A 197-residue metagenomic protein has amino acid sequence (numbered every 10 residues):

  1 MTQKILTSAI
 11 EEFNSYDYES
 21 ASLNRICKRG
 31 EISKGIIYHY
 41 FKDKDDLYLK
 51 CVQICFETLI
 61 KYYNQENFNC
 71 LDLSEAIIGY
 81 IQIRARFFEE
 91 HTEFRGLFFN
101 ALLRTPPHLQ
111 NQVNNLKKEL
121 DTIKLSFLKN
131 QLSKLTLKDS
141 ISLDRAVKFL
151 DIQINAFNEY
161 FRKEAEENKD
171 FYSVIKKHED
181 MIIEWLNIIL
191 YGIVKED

Functional and structural regions predicted by a protein language model:
M1-A9, I26, C51-C55, L59 (+1 more regions): Generic hydrophobic, amphipathic alpha-helix propensity
T2, I10, N14, N64 (+5 more regions): Solvent-exposed, non-membrane alpha-helical residues enriched in polar/charged side chains
T2-Q3, L23, D45, L49 (+9 more regions): Short, structured helix-loop boundary elements
K4, E12-D46, K50: Helix-turn-helix
K50, Q65-H91, L143-L150: Hydrophobic alpha-helical connector segments
E57-I60, N64, E75, P107-T136 (+4 more regions): Amphipathic alpha-helical packing segments from all-alpha helical-bundle domains
R86-E90, S126, N130, V147-Y172 (+1 more regions): Amphipathic C-terminal alpha-helical segment
E89-N111, E159-E167: Amphipathic alpha-helical segments used for helix-helix packing
